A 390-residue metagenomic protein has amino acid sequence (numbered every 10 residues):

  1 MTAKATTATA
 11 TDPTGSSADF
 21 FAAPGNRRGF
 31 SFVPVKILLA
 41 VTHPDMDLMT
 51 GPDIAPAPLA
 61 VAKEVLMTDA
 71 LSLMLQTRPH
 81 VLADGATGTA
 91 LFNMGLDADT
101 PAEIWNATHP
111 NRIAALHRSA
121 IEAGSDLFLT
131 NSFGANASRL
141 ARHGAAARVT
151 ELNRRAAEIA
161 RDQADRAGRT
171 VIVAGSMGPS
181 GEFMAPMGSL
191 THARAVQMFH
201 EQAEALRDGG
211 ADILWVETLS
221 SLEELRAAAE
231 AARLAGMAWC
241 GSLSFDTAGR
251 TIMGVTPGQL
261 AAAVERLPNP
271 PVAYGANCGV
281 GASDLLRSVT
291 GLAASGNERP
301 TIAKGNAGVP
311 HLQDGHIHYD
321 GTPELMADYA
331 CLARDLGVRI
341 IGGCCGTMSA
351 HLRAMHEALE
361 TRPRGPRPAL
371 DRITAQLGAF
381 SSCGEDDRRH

Functional and structural regions predicted by a protein language model:
M1-K4, T9-L39, H43-G51: N-terminal, intrinsically disordered, basic low-complexity segments enriched in Arg/Pro/Ser/Thr
T7-A8, P52-A55, S72-M74: Short helix-onset patch at the extreme N-terminus, typifying the N->h transition of secretory signal peptides
T42-D45, P58-H390: Domain-level signal for soluble alpha/beta catalytic cores
